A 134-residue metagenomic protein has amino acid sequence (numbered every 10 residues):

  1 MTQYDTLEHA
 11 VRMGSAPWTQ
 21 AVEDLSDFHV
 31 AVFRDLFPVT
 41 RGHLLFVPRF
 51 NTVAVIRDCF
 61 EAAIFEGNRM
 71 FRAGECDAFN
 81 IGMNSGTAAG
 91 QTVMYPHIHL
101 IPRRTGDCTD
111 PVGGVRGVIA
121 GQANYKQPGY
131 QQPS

Functional and structural regions predicted by a protein language model:
M1-S134: HIT superfamily nucleotide-processing domains
